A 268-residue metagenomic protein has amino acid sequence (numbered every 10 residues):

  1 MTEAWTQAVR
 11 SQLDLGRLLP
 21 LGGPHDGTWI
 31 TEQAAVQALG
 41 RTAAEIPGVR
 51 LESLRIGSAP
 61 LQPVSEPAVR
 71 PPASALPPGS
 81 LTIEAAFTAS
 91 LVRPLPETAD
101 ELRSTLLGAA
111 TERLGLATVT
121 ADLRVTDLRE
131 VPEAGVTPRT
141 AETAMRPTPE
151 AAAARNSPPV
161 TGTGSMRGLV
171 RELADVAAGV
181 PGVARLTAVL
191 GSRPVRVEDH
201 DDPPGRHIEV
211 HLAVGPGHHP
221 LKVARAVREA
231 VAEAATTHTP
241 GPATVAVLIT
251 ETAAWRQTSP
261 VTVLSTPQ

Functional and structural regions predicted by a protein language model:
M1-D26, P72, G135-V160, T252-Q268: Actinobacteria-biased recognition of intrinsically disordered, low-complexity terminal regions
G16-P71, T161-R196, P267: N-proximal, solvent-exposed amphipathic alpha-helical segments enriched in charged/polar residues
L39, A43, L95-L114, H219-P240: Short, non-transmembrane amphipathic alpha-helical segments
I46-T88, D122-P132, A184-G215, A243-Q257: Short edge beta-strands and adjacent turn/loop segments
P78-P138: Extended, hydrophobic interaction surfaces within ordered domains
R113, A117-A184: Surface-exposed beta-loop interaction hotspot
G215, R225-T237, A254, T258-Q268: Extended, charged low-complexity segments that frequently continue into or abut oligomerization scaffolds
